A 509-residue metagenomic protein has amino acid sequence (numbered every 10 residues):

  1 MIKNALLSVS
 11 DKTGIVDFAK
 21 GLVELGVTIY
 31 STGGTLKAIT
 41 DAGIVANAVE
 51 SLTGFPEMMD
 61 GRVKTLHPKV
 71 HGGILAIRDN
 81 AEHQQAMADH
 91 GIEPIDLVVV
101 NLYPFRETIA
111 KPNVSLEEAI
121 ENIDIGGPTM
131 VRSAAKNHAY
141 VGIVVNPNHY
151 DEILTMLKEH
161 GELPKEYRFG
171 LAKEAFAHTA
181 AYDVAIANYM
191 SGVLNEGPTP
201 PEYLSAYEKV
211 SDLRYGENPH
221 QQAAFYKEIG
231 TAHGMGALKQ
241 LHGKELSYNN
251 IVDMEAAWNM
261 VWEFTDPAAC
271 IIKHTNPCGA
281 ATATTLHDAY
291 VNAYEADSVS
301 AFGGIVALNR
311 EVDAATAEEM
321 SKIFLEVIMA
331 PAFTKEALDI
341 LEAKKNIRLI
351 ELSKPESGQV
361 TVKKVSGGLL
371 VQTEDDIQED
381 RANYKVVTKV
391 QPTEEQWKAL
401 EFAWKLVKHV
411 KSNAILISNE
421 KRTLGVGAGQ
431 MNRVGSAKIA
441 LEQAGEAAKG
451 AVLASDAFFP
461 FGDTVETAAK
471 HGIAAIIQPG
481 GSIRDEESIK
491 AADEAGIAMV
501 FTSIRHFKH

Functional and structural regions predicted by a protein language model:
K3, V16, I92-K227, L238 (+6 more regions): Internal alpha/beta core interface subdomains
A5-T13, S247-N249: Short, glycine-rich nucleotide/cofactor-binding loops
S8, L75, V98-Y103, V144-V145 (+4 more regions): Short beta-strand segments
T13-F18, L22-K69, G73-I77, E82-E93 (+3 more regions): Feature captures the catalytic cores and cofactor-binding loops of soluble hydro-lyases/lyases that act on carboxylate
N137, V141-H149, P267-C278, N419 (+1 more regions): Glycine-rich phosphate/pyrophosphate-binding loops and their adjacent beta-strand/loop elements at enzyme active sites
G197-N413, E420-T423, R433-A437, E442-A447: Long, structured protein-protein interaction/assembly regions in large complexes
